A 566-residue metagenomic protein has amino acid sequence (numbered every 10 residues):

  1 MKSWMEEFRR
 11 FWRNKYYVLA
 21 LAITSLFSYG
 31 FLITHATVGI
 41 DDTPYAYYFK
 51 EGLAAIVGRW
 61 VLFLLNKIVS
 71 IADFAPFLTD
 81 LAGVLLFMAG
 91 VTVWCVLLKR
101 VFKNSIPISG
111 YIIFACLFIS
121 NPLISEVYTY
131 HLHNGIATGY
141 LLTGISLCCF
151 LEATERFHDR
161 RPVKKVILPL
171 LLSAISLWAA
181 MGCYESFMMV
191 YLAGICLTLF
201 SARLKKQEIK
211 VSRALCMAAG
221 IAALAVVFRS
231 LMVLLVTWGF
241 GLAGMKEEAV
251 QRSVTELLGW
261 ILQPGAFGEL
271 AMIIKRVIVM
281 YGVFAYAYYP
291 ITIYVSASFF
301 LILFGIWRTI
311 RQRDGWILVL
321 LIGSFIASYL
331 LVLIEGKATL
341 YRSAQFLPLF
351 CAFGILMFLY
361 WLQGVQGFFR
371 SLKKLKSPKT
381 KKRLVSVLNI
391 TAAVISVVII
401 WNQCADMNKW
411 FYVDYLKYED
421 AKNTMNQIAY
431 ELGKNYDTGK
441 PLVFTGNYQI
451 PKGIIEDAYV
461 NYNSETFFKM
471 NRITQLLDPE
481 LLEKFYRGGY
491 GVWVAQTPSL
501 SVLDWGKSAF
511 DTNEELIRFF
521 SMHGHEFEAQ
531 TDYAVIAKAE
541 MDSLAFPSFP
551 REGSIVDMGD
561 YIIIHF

Functional and structural regions predicted by a protein language model:
K2-I56, W60, N66, S70-V93 (+7 more regions): Intrinsically disordered, polar/acidic, low-complexity terminal segments
L26-Y45, S230-Q251: Helix-to-loop transition at the C-terminal end of transmembrane segments
A55, R59, L86, I106-T154 (+4 more regions): Membrane-interface micro-motifs in multi-pass membrane enzymes
T92-V96, I145-E152, G194-A202, L301-G305 (+1 more regions): Transmembrane alpha-helices and membrane-interface helical segments of multi-pass integral membrane enzymes
T143-P169, L204-E208: Membrane-interface transmembrane helices that cradle and orient dolichyl/undecaprenyl
V166-E185, V190-Y191, I195-C196, A223-L224: Membrane-interface alpha helices of multi-pass inner-membrane proteins
V190-V227: Perimembrane helix-loop-helix junctions
G282, Y286-G315: Hydrophobic, aromatic-rich transmembrane alpha-helices and their immediate juxtamembrane boundary segments
